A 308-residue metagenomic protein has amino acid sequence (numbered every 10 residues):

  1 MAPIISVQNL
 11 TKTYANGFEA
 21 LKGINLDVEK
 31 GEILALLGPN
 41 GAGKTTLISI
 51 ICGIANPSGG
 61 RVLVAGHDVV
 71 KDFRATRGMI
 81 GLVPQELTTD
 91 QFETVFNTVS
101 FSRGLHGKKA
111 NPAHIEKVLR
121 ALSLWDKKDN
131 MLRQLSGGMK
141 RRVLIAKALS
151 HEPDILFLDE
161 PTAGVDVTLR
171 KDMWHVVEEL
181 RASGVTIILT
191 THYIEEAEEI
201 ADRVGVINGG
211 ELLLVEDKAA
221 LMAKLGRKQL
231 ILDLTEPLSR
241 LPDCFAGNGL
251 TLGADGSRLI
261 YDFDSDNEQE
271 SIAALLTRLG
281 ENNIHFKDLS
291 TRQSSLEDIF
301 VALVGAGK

Functional and structural regions predicted by a protein language model:
G60-K71, A75-T76: Conserved ABC transporter NBD signature motif
S100, G104-K127: Conserved ABC ATPase "signature" region
M131-L135: Conserved ABC ATPase signature
E152: Conserved catalytic motifs of ABC-family nucleotide-binding domains
L156-D159: Catalytic Walker B motif of ABC-type/P-loop ATPase nucleotide-binding domains
W174-D264: ABC transporter nucleotide-binding domain
